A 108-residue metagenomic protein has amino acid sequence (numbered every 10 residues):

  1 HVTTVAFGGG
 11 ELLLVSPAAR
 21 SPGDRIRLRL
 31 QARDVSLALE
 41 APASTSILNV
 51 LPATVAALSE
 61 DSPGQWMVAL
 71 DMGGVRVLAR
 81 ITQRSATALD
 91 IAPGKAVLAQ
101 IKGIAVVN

Functional and structural regions predicted by a protein language model:
H1-V2, L58-G64: Short, conserved beta-turn/loop elements at beta-strand boundaries and strand-helix junctions
V2-L12, W66-L78: OB-fold (S1/OB) nucleic-acid-binding surfaces
G9-E60, R76, R80-N108: Glycine/charge-rich catalytic "coupling/switch" loops of P-loop NTPases
